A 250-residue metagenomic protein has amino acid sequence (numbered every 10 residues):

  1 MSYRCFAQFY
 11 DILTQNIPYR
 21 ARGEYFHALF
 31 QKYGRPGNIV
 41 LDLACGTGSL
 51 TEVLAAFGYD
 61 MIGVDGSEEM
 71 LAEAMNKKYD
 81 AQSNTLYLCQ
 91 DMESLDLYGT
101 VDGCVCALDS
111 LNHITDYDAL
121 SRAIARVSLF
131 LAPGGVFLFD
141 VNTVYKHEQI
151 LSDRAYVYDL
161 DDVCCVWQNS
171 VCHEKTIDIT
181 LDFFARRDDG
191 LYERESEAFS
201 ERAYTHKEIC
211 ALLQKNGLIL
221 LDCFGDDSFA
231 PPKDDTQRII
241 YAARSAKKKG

Functional and structural regions predicted by a protein language model:
M1-P36: Conserved class I S-adenosyl-L-methionine
G37-A44: Conserved class I S-adenosyl-L-methionine
L41, S49-S94: Class I SAM-dependent methyltransferase SAM/SAH-binding core
D96-G103: A short acidic, Gly/Pro-enriched loop at the edge of an enzyme's catalytic core that lines a small-molecule cofactor
A107-D109: Residues lining the SAM
S121-P133: A short glycine-rich, Lys/Arg-flanked "PGG" loop and its adjoining helix->strand segment in the class I
L138-C210: SAM-dependent methyltransferase
R202-G250: C-terminal lobe and adjacent flexible extensions of AdoMet/dcAdoMet transferase-like proteins
